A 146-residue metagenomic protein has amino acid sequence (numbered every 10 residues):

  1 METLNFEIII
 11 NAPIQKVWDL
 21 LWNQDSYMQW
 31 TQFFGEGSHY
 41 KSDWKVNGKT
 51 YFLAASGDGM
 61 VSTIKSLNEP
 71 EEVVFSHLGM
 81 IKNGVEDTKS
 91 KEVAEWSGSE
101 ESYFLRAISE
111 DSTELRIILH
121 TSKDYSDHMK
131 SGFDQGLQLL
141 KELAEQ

Functional and structural regions predicted by a protein language model:
M1, A55-G57: Glycine-centered tight beta-turn/hairpin loop motif at sheet-sheet or coil-to-beta transitions
M1-H39: Hydrophobic ligand-binding cavity/cleft-lining segments
L4, N47-G48, E100-S102: Short structured motifs
E7-N11, Y51, T63, F104-R106: Generic structural detector for well-ordered beta-strands
V17-L21, Y27, T50, I64 (+4 more regions): Hydrophobic pocket/interface hotspot
F33, S38-K41, G57-E110, H120: Hydrophobic-ligand binding "helix-grip"
W44-F52: Short coil-to-beta transition motif at edge beta-strands of beta-rich domains
A94-S97, H120-Q146: A conserved amphipathic terminal alpha-helix motif
